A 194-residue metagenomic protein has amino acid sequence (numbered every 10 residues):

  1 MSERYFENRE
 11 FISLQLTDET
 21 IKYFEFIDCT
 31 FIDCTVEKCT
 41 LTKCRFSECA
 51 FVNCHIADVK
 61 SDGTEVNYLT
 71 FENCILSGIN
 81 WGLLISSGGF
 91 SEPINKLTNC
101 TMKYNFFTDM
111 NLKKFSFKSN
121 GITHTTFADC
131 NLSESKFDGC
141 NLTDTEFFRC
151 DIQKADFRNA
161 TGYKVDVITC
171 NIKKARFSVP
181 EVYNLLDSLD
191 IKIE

Functional and structural regions predicted by a protein language model:
M1-E194: Tandem repeat scaffolds
